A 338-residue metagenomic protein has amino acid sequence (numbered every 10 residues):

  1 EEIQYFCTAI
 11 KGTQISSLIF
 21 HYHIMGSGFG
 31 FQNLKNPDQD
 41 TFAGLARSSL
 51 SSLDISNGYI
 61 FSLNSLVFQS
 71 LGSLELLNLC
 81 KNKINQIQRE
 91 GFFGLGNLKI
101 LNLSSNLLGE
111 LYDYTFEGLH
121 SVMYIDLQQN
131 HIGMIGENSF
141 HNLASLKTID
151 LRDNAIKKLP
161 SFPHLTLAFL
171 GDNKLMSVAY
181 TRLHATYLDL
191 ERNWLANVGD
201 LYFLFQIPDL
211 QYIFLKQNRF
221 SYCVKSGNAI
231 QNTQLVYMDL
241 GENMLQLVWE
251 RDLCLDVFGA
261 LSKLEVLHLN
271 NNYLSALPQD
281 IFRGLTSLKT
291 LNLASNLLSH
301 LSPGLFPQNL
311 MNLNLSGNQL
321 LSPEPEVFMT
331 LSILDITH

Functional and structural regions predicted by a protein language model:
E1-H338: Extracellular leucine-rich repeat
